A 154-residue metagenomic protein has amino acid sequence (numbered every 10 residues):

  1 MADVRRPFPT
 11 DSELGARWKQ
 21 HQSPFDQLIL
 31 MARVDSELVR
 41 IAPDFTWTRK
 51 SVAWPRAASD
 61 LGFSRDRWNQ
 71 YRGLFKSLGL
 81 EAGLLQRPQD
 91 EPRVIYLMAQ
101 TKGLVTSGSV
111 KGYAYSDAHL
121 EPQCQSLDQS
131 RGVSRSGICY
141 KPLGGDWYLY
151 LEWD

Functional and structural regions predicted by a protein language model:
M1-G73: N-terminal export/targeting and maturation segments
T48-Y140, L151-D154: Short, solvent-exposed recognition patches
